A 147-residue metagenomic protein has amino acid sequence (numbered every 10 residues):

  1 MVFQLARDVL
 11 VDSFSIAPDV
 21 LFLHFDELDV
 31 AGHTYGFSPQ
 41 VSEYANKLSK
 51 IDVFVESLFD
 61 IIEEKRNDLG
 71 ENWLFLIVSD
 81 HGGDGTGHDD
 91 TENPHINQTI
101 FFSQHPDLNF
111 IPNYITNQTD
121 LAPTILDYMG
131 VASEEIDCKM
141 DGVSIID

Functional and structural regions predicted by a protein language model:
M1-I16, P123, D127, K139-I146: Active-site-proximal alpha/beta segments of enzymes that process anionic O-linked groups
Q4-S57: Active-site His/acidic residue clusters
D8-S13, L58-K65, Q104, T124-A132: Structured segments of extracytoplasmic/periplasmic soluble domains in secreted or envelope-associated proteins
S15-L21, L69-L74, P106: Loop/turn elements at helix/coil->beta-strand transitions in domains of secreted/extracellular proteins
E27-A31, H81-D84, D107-N109: Solvent-exposed loop/turn segments at secondary-structure junctions within structured extracellular/periplasmic domains
P39, Y44-K47, I61-N67, D90-T99 (+2 more regions): Metal-dependent phosphoesterases centered on the DNase I-like endonuclease/exonuclease/phosphatase
K50-D90, F101, I125: Metal-dependent active-site segment of extracytoplasmic phospho-/sulfohydrolases and closely related
T91-S133, I146: Substrate-binding rim/cap in mid-to-C-terminal beta-strand-loop elements of soluble/periplasmic
